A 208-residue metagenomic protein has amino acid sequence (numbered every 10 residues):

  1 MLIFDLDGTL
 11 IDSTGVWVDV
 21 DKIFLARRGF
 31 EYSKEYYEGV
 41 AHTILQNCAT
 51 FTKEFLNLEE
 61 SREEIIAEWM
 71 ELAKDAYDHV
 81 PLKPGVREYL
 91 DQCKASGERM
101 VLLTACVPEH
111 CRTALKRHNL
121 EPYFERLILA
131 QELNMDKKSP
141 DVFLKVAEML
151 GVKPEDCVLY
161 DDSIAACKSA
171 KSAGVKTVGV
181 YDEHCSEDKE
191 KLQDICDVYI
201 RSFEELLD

Functional and structural regions predicted by a protein language model:
M1-S96: N-terminal helical cap/lid subdomain that shapes the substrate entry/recognition surface in HAD-like hydrolases
T9, T104-C106: Conserved phosphate-coupling serine/threonine residues in phosphotransfer and NTP-handling enzymes
E31, R99, K176: Residue-level detector of anion-binding/catalytic polar loops
E59, E63, V80, A105 (+2 more regions): Non-catalytic, surface-exposed connector residues within folded enzymatic/regulatory domains
L72-D75, R99-V101, I164-A165: Electropositive, surface-exposed helix/loop patches at the edges of structured domains that serve as adaptable
D91-K94, V107-P108, R112-D208: Asp-based, Mg2+/Mn2+-dependent phosphohydrolase catalytic module
